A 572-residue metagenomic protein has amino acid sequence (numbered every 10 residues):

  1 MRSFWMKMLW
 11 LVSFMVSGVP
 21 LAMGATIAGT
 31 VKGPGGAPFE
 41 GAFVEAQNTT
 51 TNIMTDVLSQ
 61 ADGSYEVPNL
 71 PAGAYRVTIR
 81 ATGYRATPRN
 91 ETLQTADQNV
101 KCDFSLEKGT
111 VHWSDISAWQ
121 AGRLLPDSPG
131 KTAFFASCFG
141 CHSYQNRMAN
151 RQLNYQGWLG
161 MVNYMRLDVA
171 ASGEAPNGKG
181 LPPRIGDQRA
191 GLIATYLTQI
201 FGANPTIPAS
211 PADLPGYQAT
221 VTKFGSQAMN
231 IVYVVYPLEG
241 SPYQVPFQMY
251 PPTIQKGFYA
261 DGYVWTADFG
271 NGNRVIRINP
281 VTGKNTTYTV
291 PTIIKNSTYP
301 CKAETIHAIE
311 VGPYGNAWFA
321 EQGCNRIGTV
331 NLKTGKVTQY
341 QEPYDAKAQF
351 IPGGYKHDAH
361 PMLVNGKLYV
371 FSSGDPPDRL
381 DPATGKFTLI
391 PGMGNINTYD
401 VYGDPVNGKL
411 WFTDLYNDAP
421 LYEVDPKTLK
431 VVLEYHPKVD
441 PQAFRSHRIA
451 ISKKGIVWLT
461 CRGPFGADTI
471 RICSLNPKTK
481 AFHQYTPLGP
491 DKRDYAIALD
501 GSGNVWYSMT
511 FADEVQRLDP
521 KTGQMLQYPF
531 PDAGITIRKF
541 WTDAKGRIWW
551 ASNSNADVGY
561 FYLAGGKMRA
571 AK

Functional and structural regions predicted by a protein language model:
A28-F39: Structural motif
N48-S64: Short, acidic Ser/Thr/Gly-rich low-complexity loop/linker segments typical of extracellular and cell-surface proteins
T51-N52, A74, T78-N90: A short, solvent-exposed loop/turn motif at the edges and junctions of modular extracellular/periplasmic domains
L93-I116: Extracellular beta-sheet/turn segments enriched in Thr/Pro/Gly and aliphatic residues
F134-Q145, I193, L197: The canonical Cys-X-X-Cys-His
P242-D261, I294-Y314, D345-N365, N395-N407 (+4 more regions): Beta-rich, blade/repeat-based domains predominating in secreted/periplasmic proteins but also intracellular
D261-G270, G312, A317-G323, L368-G374 (+4 more regions): Conserved beta-strand positions in repeat-built beta-propeller and related beta-rich domains
P531-K572: Blade-level signature of beta-propeller repeat domains, shared across WD40, Kelch, NHL, RCC1 and BNR/Asp-box propellers
